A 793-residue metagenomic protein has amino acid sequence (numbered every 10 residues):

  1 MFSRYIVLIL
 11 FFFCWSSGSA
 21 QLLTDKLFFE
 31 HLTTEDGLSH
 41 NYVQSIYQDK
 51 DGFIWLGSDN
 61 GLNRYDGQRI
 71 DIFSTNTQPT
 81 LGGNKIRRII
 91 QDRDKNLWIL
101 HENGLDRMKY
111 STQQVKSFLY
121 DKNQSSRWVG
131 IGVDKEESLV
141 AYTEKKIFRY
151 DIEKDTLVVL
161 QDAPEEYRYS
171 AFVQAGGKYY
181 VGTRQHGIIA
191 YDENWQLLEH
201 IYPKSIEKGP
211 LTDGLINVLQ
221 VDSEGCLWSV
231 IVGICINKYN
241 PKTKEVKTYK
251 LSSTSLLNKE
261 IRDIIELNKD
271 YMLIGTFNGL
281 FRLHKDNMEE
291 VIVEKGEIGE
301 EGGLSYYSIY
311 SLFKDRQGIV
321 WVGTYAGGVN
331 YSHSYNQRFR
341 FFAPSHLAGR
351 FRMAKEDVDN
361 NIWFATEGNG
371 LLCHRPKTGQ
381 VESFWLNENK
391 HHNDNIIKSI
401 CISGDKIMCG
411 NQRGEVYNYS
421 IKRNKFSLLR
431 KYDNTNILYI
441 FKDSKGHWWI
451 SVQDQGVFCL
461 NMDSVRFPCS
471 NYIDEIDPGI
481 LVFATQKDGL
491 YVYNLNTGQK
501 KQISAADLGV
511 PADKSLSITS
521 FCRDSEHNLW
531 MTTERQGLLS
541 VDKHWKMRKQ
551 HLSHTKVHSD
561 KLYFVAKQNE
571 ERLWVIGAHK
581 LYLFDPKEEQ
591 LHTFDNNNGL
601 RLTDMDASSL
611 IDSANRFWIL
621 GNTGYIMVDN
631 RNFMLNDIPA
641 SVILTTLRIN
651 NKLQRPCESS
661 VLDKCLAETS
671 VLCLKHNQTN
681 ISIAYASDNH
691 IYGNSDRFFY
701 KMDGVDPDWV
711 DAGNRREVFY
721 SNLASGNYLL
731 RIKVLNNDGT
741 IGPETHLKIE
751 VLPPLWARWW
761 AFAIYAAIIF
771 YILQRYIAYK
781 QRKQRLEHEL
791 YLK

Functional and structural regions predicted by a protein language model:
Y5-C14, A766-A767: Sec-dependent N-terminal signal peptides
A20, R107, S138, D155-T156 (+12 more regions): Coil residues (strongly favoring Ser/Thr
A20-K50, I54, T75-I86, K122-S125 (+11 more regions): Residue-level "micro-hotspots" composed of small/polar
Q48-D51, Q91-D94, V133-E136, Q174-G176 (+10 more regions): Residue-level detector of Asp-centered blade-edge/turn motifs that repeat once per structural unit in beta-propeller
F53-W55, N96-W98, S138-V140, K178-V181 (+10 more regions): Conserved beta-propeller blade signature
N60-L62, N103-D106, K145-F148, R184-I188 (+10 more regions): Loop/turn residues immediately N-terminal
D66-R69, K109-Q113, D151-D155, D192-Q196 (+10 more regions): Short loop/turn segments that connect beta-strands within beta-propeller blades
D71-T75, K116-Y120, V158-D162, L198-K204 (+10 more regions): Beta-propeller fold detector
